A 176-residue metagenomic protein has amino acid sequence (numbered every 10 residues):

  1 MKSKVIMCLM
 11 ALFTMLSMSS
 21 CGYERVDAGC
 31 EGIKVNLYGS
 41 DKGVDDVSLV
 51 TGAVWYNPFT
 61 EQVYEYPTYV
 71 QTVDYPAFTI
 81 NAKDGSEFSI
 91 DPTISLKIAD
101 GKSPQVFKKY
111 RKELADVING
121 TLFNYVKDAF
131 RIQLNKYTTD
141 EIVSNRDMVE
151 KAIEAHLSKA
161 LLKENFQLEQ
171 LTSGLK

Functional and structural regions predicted by a protein language model:
M1-C8: Bacterial N-terminal signal peptides that target proteins for export
M10-T14: Hydrophobic helical h-region of N-terminal Sec-dependent signal peptides in bacterial secretory/periplasmic proteins
S17-S20: C-terminal motif of bacterial Sec signal peptides marking the signal peptidase cleavage site
G22-A129: Hydrophobic membrane-anchoring helix/hairpin
S89, I118-K176: Amphipathic, coiled-coil-like alpha-helical scaffolding segments used for oligomerization/assembly
